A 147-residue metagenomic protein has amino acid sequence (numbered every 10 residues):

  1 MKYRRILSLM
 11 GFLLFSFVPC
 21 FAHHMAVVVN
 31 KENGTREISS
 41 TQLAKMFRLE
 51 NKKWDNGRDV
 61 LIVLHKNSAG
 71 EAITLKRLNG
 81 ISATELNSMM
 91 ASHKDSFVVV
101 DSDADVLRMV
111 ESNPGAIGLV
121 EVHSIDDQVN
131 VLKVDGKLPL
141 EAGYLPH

Functional and structural regions predicted by a protein language model:
M1-S8: Bacterial N-terminal signal peptides that target proteins for export
S8-F17: Bacterial N-terminal signal peptides
A22-H147: Exported/periplasmic ABC-transporter solute-binding proteins
